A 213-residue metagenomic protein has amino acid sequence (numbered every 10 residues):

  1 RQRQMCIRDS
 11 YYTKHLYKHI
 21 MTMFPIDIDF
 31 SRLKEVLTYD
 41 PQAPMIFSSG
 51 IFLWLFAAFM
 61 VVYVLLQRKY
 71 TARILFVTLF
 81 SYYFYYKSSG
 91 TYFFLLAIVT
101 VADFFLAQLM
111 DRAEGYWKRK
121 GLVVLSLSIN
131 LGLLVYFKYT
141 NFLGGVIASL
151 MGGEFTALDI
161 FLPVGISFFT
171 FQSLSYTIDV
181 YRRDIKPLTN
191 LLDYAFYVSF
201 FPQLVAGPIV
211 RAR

Functional and structural regions predicted by a protein language model:
R1, L16-H19: Generic short amphipathic/hydrophobic targeting helices enriched at N-termini, encompassing Sec-type signal peptides
R1-I7: Short, small-residue-biased leader/transition segments that mark boundaries at the very start of proteins
Y11-K14: Gram-positive cell-envelope targeting signals
H19-R213: Membrane-embedded transmembrane alpha-helical bundles that form the catalytic cores of multi-pass lipid-modifying
